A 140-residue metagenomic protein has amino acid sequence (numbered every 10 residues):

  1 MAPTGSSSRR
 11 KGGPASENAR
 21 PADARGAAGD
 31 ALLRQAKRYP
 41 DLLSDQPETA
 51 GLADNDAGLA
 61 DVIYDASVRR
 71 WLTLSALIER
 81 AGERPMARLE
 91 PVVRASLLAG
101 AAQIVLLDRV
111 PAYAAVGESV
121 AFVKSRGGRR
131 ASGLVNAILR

Functional and structural regions predicted by a protein language model:
M1-R140: Class I Rossmann-like S-adenosyl-L-methionine
